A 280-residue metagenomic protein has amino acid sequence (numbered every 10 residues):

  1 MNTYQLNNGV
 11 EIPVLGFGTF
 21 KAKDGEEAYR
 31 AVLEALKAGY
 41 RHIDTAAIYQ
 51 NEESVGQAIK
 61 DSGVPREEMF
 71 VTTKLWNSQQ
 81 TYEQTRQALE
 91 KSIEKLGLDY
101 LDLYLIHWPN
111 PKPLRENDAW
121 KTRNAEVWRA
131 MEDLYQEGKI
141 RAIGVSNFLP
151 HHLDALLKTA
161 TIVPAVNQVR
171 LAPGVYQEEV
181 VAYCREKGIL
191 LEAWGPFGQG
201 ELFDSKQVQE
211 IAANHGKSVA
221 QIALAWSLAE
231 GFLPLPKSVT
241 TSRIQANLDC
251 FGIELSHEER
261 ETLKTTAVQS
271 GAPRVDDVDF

Functional and structural regions predicted by a protein language model:
M1-M69, A130, G271, V278-F280: N-terminal binding-site loop/beta-alpha segment at the start of enzyme catalytic domains that lines or forms
N7, G56-R66, I93-G97, L157-A160 (+1 more regions): Acidic (Asp/Glu)-rich catalytic clusters
L15-E26, L75-Y82, R115-N117: Active-site mouth loops of central-metabolism enzymes
K23-A35, T81-L96, H151-L153, Y176: Short, acidic/polar
H42, Y100-L103, A142, V166: Residues at the N-termini of beta-strands
R66-Q79, Y100-P109, L171: A short, structured active-site edge motif that brings together acidic residues
T85-I106, D133-E137: CE4/NodB-like, metal-dependent polysaccharide N-deacetylase domain that modifies extracellular/periplasmic N-acetylated
N110-F280: Beta/alpha (TIM)-barrel catalytic core signal, keyed to glycine-rich beta->alpha loops juxtaposed to Asp/Glu that bind
